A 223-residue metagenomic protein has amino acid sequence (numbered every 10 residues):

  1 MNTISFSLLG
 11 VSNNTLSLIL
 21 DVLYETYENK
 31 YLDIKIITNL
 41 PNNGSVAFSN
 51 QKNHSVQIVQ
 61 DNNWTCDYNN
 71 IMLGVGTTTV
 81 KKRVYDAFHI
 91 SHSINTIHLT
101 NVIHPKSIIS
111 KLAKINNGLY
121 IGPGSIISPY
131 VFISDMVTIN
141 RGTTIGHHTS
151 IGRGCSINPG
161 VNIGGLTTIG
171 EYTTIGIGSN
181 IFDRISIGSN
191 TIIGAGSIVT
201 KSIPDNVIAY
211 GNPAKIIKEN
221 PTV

Functional and structural regions predicted by a protein language model:
M1-L73: A solvent-exposed beta-alpha-beta segment
M1-S5, Y31-D33, D67-N70, T96 (+5 more regions): A general structural motif
S17, K81-R83, D183, K218: Residue-level recognition of conserved structural "scaffold" positions that shape functional pockets and channels
I19-D21, F48, R83-A87, I133 (+2 more regions): Short amphipathic alpha-helical segments
E25-T26, F88-S91, V137-I139, C155: Glycine-rich, phosphate-binding/catalytic loops in enzymes
L40-P41, T77, P213: Glycine-rich beta-alpha junction loops
G44-H104, I108: Phosphate-bearing ligand-interacting subdomains that bind or position ATP/ADP/UDP/GDP/NAD(P) or nucleotide-linked
N101-Y210, A214-I217: Structural signal for interior beta-strand "rungs" in well-ordered beta-sheet cores of soluble enzyme domains
